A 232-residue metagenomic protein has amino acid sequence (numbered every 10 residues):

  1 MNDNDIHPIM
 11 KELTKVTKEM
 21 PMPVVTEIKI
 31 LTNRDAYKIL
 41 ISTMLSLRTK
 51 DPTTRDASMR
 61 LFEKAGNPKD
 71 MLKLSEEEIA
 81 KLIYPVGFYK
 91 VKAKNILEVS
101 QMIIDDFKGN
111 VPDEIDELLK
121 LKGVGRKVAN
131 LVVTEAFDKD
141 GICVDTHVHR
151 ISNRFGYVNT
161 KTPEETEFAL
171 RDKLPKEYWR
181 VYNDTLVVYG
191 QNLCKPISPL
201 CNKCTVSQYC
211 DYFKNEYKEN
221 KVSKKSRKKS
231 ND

Functional and structural regions predicted by a protein language model:
M1-D113, E177-Y178, T185, G190-D232: N-terminal polyanion-binding entry modules of DNA glycosylases/AP lyases and select other DNA-binding proteins
L40-L45, I96-M102, V111-G156, T166-A169 (+1 more regions): Catalytic DNA-binding helix-loop module of base-excision-repair DNA glycosylases/AP lyases
T49, K90, R126-V128, G141 (+2 more regions): Short, flexible micro-motifs
T54, G141-D145, P163, W179 (+1 more regions): Alpha-helix N-cap/helix-start motif
L72-S75, I83, K122, V133-A136 (+2 more regions): A general structural motif at alpha-helix termini
A136, S152-G156, L174, Y178 (+1 more regions): Short leucine-rich amphipathic alpha-helical surface patches
T160-Y178: Pocket-forming structural segment of enzyme catalytic cores
